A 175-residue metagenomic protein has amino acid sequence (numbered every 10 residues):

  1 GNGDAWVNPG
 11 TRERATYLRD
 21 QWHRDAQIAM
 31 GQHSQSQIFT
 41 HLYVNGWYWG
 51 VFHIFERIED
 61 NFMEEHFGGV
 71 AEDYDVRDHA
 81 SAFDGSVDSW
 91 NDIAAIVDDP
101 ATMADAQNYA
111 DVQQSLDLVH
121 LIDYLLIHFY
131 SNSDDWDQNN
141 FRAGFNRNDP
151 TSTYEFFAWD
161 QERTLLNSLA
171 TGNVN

Functional and structural regions predicted by a protein language model:
N2-R12, W47, H53-S133, N148-P150 (+1 more regions): ATP-dependent phospho-/nucleotidyl transfer catalytic cores
G10-Q32: A conserved alpha-helical element in kinase catalytic cores
R24, Q37-F39, Y48-F52, Y74 (+3 more regions): Extracellular structured ligand-interaction cores
A29-Y43: Short, well-structured beta-strand/strand-turn elements
F39-H41, S133, Q138-R147: Catalytic-loop signature of eukaryotic-like protein kinases
N45, E56, N139, G144 (+1 more regions): Generic beta-strand/beta-sheet core signal
P150-N175: C-terminal catalytic region of ATP-dependent kinase domains
